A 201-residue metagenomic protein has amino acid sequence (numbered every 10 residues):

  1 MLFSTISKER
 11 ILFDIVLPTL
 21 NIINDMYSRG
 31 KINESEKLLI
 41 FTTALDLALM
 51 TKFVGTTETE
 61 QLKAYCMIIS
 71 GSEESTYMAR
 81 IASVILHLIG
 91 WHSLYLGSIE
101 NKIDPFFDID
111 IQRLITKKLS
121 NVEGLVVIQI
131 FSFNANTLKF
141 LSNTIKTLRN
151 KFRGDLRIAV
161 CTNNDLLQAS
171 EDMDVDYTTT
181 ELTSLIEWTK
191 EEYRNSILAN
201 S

Functional and structural regions predicted by a protein language model:
M1-G55: Long amphipathic alpha-helical segments
D46-L141: Conserved mid-sequence domains
L88, E123, R153-D155, D172-M173: Short, well-ordered coil/turn elements that cap or connect secondary structure elements
S142-K146: Generic structural signal for well-ordered alpha-helices, preferentially at hydrophobic/aromatic core positions
L148-A159: Short beta-strand/loop segments at the ligand-binding rim of alpha/beta enzyme cores
R157-S201: Peripheral docking tails and interdomain loops at the edges of cofactor- or intermediate-handling domains
